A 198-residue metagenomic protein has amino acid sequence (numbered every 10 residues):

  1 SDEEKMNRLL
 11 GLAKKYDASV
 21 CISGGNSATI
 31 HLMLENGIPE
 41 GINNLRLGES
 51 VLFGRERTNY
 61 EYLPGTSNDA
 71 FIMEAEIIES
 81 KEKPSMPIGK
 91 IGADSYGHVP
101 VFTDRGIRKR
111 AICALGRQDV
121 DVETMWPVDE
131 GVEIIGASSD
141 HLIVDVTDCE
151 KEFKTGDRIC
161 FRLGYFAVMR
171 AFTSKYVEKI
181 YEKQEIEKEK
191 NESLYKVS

Functional and structural regions predicted by a protein language model:
S1-F71: Active-site loop/helix belt of alpha/beta enzymes
D17, I38-E40, T66, A70-M73 (+4 more regions): A generic structural signal for short, non-catalytic loop/turn and secondary-structure boundary residues
E79-E82: Active-site neighborhoods and metal-handling regions in enzymes and metal-associated proteins
P84-S198: C-terminal accessory subdomain/extension
